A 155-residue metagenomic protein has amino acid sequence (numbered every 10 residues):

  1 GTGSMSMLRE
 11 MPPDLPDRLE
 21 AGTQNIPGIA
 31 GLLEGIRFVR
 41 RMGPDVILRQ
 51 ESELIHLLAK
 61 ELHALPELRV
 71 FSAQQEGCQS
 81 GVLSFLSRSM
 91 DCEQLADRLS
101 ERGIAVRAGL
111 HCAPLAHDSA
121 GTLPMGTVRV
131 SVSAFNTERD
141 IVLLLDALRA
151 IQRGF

Functional and structural regions predicted by a protein language model:
G1-F155: Pyridoxal 5′-phosphate
